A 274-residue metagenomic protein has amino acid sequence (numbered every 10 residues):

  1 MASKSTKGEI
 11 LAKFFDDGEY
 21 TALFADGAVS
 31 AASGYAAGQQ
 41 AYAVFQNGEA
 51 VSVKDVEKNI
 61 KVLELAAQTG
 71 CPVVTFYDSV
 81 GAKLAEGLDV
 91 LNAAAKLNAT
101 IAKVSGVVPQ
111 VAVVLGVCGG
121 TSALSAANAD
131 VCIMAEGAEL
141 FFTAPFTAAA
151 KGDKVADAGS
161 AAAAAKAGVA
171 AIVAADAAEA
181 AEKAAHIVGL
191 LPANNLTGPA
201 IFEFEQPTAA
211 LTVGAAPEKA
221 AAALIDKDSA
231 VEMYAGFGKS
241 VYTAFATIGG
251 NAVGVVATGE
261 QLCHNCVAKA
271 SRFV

Functional and structural regions predicted by a protein language model:
M1-A41, F45-V51, A163-A165, A174-H264 (+1 more regions): Intrinsically disordered, low-complexity segments enriched in small/flexible residues
A2-E9, C71-T75, N92-K96, C132-A135 (+1 more regions): A broad, low-specificity signal for short, low-complexity segments enriched in glycine/proline and polar/charged
A22-F24, D55, C118-S122, A138-A144 (+1 more regions): Short, mixed-charge, low-aromatic patches
Y35-A102, V111, A244-V274: Cleft-lining beta-strand/loop regions that shape enzyme active-site pockets
V56, G116, K154-V155, G236 (+1 more regions): Short alpha-helix boundary/capping motifs
Y77-L196: Conserved catalytic cores of soluble enzyme domains, especially glycine-rich substrate-binding beta-alpha loops
